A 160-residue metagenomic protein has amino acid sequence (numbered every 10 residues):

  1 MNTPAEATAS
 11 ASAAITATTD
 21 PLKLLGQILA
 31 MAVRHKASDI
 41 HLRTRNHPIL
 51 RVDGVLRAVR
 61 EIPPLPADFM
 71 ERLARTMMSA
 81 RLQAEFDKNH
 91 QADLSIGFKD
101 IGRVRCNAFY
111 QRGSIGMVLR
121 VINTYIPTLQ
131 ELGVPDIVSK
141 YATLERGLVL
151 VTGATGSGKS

Functional and structural regions predicted by a protein language model:
N2-A154: N-terminal "pre-motor" subdomain/linker immediately upstream of P-loop NTPase catalytic cores
G158: Conserved glycine(s) of the Walker
